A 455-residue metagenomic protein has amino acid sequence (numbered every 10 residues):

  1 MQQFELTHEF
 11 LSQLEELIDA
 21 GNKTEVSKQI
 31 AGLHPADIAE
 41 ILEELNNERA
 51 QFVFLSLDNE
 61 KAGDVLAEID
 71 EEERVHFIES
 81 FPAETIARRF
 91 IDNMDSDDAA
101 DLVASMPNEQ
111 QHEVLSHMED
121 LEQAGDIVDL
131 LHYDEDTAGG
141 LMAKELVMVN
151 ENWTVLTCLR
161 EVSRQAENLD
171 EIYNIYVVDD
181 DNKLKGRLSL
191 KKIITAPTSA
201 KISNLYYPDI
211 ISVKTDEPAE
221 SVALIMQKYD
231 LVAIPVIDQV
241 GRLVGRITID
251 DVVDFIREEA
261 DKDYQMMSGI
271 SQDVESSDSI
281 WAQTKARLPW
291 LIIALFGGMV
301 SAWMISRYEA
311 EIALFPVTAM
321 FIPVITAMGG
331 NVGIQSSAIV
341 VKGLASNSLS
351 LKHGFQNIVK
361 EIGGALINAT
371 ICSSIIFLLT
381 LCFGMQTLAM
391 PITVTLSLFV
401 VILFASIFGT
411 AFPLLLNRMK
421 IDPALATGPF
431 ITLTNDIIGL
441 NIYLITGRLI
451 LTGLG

Functional and structural regions predicted by a protein language model:
M1-I270: Hydrophobic packing positions in regular secondary-structure scaffolds
K262-L425, P429-L433, I442-G455: Alpha-helical transmembrane segments and their membrane-interface boundaries that form or gate the permeation pathway
I437-I438: Active-site His/Glu-centered metal-binding helix of metallohydrolases
